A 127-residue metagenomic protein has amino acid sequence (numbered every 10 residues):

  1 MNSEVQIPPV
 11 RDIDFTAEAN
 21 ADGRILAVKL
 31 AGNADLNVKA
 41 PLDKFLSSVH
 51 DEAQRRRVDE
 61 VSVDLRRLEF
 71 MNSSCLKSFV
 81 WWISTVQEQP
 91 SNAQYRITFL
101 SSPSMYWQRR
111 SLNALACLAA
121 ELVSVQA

Functional and structural regions predicted by a protein language model:
N2-S47: STAS-typified acidic loop motif
K29-V123: Amphipathic alpha-helical interaction surfaces in cytosolic regulatory modules
